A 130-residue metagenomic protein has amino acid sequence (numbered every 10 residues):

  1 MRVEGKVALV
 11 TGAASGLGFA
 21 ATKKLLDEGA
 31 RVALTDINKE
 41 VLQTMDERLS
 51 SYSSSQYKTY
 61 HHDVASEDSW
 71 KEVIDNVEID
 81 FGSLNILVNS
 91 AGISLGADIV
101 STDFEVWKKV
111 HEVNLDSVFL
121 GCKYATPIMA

Functional and structural regions predicted by a protein language model:
R2-A33: Canonical Rossmann dinucleotide-binding motif of NAD(H)/NADP(H)-dependent dehydrogenases/reductases, specifically
E28-M45: Conserved glycine-rich Rossmann-like NAD(P)H-binding loop of the short-chain dehydrogenase/reductase
K39-E40, H61-E72, F104: The beta1-alpha1 cofactor-binding region of Rossmann-like NAD(H)/NADP(H)-dependent oxidoreductases
Y52-Q56, N76-N89, L95: A glycine-rich helix->loop->beta "capping" turn within Rossmann-like NAD(P)(H)-dependent oxidoreductase domains
D98-I99, V106-H111: Substrate-binding pocket helix/loop in short-chain dehydrogenase/reductase
C122-K123: A short, exposed helix-loop element centered on a Lys and neighboring polar residues
M129-A130: Helix-to-beta-strand junctions that scaffold the AdoMet/dcAdoMet cofactor pocket in Class I SAM-dependent enzymes
